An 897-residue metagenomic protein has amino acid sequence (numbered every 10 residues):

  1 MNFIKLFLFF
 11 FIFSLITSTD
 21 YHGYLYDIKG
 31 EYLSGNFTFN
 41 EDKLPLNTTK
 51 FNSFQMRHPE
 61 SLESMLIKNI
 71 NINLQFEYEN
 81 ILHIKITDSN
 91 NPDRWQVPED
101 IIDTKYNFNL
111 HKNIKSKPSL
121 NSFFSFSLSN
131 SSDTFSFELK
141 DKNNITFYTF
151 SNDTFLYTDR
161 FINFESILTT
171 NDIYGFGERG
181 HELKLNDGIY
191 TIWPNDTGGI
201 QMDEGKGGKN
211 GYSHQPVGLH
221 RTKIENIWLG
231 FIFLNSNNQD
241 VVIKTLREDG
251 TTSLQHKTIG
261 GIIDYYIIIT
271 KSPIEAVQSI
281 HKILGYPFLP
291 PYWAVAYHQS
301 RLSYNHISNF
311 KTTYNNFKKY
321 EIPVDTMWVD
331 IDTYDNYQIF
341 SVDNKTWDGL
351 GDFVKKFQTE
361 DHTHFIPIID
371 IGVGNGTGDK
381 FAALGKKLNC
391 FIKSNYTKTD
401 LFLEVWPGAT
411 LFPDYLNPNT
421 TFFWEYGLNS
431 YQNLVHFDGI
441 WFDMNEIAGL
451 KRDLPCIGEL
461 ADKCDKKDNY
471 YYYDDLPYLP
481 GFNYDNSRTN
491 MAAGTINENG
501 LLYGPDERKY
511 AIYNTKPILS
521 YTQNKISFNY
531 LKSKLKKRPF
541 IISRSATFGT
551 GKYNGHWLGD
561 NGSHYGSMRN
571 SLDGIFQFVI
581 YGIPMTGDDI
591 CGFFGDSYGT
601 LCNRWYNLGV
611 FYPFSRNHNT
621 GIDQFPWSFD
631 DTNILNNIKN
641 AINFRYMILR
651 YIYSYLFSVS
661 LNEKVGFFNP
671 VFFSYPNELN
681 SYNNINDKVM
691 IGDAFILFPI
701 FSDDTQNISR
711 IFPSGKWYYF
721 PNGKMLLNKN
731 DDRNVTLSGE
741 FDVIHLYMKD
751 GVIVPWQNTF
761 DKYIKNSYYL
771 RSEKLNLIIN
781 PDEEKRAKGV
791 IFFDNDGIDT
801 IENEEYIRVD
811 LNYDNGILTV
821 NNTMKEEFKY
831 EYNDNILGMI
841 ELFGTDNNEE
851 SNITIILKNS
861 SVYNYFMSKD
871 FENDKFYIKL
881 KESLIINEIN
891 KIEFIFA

Functional and structural regions predicted by a protein language model:
F3-S18: Cleavable N-terminal signal peptides of Sec/SRP-targeted secreted and luminal proteins
T19-T38, I145-K749, Q757: Catalytic-domain carbohydrate-binding cleft regions of carbohydrate-active enzymes
Y21-E60, L66-S119: A low-complexity, Ser/Thr/Gly/Pro-enriched, surface-exposed linker/loop concept that marks segments flanking
G35, L74, I84-I86, F123-S125 (+3 more regions): Short, well-ordered beta-strand segments enriched in hydrophobic/aromatic residues
P98-H111, F720-F741, N852-K879: Solvent-exposed beta-strand/loop surfaces of large extracellular or lumenal domains
F123-F155: Hydrophobic or amphipathic alpha-helical targeting/insertion segments
D133-D141, W717-Y718, S851-I856: Short polybasic amphipathic segments
M748-S861, D870-K875, L880-E888, F896-A897: Accessory, solvent-exposed terminal regions and/or long lumenal/extracellular loops of proteins
